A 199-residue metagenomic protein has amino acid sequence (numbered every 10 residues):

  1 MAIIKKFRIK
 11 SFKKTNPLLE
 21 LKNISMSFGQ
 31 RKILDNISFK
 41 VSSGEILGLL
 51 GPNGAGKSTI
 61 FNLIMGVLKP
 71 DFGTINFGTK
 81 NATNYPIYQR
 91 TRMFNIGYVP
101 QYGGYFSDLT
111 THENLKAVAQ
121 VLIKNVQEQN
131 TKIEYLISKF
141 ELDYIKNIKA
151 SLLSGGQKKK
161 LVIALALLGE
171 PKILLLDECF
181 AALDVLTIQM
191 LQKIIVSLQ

Functional and structural regions predicted by a protein language model:
L19-L21, L34: Conserved structural motif at the start of ABC-family nucleotide-binding domains
L50-P52: The feature captures the beta-strand-to-loop junction immediately N-terminal to the Walker
M65: Helix-to-loop junction immediately C-terminal to a conserved catalytic motif
G73-T83, T91-F94: Conserved ABC transporter NBD signature motif
K116, Q127-I145, V196: Conserved ABC ATPase "signature" region
K149-L153: Conserved ABC ATPase signature
L174-E178: Catalytic Walker B motif of ABC-type/P-loop ATPase nucleotide-binding domains
